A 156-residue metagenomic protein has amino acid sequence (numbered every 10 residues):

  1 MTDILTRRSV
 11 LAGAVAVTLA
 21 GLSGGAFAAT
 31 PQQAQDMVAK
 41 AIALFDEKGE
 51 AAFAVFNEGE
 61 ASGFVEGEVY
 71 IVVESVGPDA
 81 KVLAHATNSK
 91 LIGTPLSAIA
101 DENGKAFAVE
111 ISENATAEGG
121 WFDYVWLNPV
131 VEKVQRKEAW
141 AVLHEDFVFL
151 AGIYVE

Functional and structural regions predicted by a protein language model:
T2-T6, V10-E156: N-terminal membrane-sensor/transducer module of prokaryotic signaling receptors
